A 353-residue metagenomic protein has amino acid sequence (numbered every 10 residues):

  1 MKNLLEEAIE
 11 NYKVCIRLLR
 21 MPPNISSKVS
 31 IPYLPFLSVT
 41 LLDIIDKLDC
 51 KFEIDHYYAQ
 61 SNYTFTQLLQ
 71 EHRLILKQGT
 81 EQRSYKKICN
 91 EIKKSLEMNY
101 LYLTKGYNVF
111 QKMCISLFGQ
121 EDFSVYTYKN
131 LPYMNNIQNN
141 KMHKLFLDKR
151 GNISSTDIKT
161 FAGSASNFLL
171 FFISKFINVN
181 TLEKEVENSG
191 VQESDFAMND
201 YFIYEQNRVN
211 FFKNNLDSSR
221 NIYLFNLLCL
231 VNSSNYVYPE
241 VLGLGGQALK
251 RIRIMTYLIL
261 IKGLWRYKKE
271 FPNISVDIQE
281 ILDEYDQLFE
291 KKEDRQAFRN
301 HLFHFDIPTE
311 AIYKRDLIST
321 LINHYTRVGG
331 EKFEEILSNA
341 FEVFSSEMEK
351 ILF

Functional and structural regions predicted by a protein language model:
M1-E290, H324-F353: Amphipathic alpha-helical interface segments
Y285-T326: Histidine-centered, metal-coordinating catalytic motifs and their short helical/loop contexts
